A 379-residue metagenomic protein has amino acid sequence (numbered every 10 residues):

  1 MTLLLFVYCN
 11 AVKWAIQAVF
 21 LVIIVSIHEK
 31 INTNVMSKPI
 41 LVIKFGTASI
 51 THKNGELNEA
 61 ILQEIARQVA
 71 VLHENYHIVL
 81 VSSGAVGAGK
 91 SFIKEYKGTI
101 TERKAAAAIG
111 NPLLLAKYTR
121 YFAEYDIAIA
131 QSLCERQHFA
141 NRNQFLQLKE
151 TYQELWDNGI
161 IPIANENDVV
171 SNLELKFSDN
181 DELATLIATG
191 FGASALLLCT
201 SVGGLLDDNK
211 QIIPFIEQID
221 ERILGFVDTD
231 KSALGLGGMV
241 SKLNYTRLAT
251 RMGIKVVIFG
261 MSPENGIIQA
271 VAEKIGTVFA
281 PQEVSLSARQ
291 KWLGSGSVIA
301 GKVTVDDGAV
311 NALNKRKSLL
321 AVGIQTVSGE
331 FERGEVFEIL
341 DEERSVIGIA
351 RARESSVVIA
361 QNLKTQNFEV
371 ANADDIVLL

Functional and structural regions predicted by a protein language model:
F20-V35: Short, Lys/Arg-enriched N-terminal segments with co-localized hydrophobic residues within the first ~10-30 amino acids
N34-A128, S132-L379: C-terminal catalytic "cap/lid" subdomain
